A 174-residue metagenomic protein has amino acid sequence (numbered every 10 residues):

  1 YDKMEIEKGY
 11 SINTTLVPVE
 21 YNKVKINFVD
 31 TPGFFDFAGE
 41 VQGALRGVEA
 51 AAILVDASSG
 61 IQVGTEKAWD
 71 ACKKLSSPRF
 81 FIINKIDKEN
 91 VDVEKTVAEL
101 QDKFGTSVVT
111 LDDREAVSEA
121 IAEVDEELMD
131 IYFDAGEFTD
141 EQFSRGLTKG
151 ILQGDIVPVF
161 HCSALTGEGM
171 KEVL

Functional and structural regions predicted by a protein language model:
Y1-R46, A51-V55, I61, F104 (+2 more regions): P-loop NTPase switch module centered on the Walker A-proximal segment
A57-L174: P-loop NTPase catalytic nucleotide-binding module
